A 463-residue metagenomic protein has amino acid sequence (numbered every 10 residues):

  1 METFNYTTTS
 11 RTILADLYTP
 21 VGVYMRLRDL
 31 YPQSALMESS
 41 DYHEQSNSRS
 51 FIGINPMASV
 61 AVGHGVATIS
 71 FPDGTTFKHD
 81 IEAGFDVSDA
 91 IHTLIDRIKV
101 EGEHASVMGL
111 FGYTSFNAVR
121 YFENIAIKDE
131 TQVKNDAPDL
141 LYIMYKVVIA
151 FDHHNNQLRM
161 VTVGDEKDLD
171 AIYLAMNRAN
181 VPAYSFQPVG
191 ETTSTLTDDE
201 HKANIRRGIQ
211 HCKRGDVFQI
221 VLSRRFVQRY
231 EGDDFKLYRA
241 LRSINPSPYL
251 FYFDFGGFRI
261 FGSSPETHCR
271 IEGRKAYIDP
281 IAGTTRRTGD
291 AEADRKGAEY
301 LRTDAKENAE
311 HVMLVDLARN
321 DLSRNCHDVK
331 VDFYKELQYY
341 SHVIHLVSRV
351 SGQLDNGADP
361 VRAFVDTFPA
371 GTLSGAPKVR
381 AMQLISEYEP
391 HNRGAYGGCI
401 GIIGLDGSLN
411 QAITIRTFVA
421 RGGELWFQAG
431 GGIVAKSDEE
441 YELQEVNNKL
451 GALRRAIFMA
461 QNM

Functional and structural regions predicted by a protein language model:
M1-M463: Extended alpha-helical targeting/anchoring segments, especially N-terminal organellar/secretory targeting helices
